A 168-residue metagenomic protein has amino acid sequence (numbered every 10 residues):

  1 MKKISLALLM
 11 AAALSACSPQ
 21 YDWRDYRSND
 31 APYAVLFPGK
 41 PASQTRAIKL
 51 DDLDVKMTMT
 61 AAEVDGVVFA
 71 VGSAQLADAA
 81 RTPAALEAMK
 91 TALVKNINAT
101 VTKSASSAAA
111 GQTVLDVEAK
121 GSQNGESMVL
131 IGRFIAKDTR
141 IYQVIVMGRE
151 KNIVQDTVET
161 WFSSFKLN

Functional and structural regions predicted by a protein language model:
M1-I4: Positively charged n-region of N-terminal signal peptides that target proteins for export
A13-A16: C-terminal motif of bacterial Sec signal peptides marking the signal peptidase cleavage site
S18-Q20: Bacterial signal peptide processing site
R24-A34, R149: Short aromatic-glycine motifs in intrinsically disordered, low-complexity regions
D30-A47, F162, N168: Proline-anchored loop/turn motifs at beta-strand termini and strand-loop-strand connectors
K40-T58, K90-A136: Signature of long, low-cysteine stretches enriched in small and polar/charged residues
P41, A85-T100, R140-N168: Surface-exposed amphipathic alpha-helical segments
M57-E87, I141-I145: A short acidic-to-branched-hydrophobic micro-motif
